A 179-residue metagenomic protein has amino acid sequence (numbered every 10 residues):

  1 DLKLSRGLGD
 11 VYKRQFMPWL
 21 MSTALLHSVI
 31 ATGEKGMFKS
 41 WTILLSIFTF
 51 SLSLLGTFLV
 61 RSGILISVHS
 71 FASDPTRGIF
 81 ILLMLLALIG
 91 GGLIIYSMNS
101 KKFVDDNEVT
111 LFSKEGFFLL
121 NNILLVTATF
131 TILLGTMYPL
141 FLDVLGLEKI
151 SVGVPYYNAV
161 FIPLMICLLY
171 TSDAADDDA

Functional and structural regions predicted by a protein language model:
D1-Y12, Y170-A179: Single conserved hydrophobic/aromatic residue that forms the stacking wall/gate of nucleotide- or nucleobase-binding
R6, E148-P155: Short juxtamembrane and helix-loop transition motifs at transmembrane-helix boundaries in membrane proteins
D10-G33, F38-I66, D74-F103, E115-V144 (+1 more regions): Hydrophobic cores of alpha-helical transmembrane segments in multi-pass integral membrane proteins
H69: A broad, low-specificity signal marking well-ordered, structured residues that form hydrophobic/aromatic
D106-K114: Cytosolic juxtamembrane amphipathic/interface segments immediately preceding and feeding into a transmembrane helix
